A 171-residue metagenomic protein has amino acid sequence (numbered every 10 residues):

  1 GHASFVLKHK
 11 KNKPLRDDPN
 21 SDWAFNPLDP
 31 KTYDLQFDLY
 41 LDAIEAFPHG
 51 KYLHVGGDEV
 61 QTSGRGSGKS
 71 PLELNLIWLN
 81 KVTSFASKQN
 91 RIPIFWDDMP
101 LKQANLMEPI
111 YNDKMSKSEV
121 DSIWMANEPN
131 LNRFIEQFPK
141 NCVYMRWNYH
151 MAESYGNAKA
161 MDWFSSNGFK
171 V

Functional and structural regions predicted by a protein language model:
G1-N127, I135-C142: Aromatic-lined carbohydrate-binding surfaces of glycoside hydrolases
P129-V171: Glycoside hydrolase catalytic-domain groove-lining segments
